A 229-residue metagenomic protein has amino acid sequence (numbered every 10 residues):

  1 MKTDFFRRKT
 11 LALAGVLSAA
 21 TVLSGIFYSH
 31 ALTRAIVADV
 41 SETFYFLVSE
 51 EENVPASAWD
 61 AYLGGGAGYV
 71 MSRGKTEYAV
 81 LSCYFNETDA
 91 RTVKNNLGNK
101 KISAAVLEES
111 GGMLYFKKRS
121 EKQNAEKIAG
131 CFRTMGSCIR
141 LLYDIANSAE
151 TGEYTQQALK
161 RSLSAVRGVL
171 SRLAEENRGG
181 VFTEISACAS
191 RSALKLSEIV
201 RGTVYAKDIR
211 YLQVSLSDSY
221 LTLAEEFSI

Functional and structural regions predicted by a protein language model:
M1-F6: N-terminal Lys/Arg-rich, disordered targeting/topogenic segments
K9-H30: Hydrophobic membrane-insertion alpha-helices, especially the h-region of bacterial N-terminal signal peptides
R34-S120: Solvent-exposed beta-strand motifs enriched in subsets of small alpha/beta binding domains, especially certain
E51, Y84-T88, A129-R133, E153 (+3 more regions): Soluble non-cytosolic domains of exported or imported proteins
T92, N99-Q157: Charged, amphipathic alpha-helical linkers/stalks
K101, I139-A149, L170, A174-N177 (+3 more regions): Sec/Tat-exported extracytoplasmic proteins
G152-L194: Intrinsically disordered, low-complexity segments enriched in Gly and acidic/Ser/Thr residues that form flexible
F182-I229: Extracytoplasmic/luminal low-complexity segments enriched in Pro/Gly and acidic/polar residues that act as flexible
